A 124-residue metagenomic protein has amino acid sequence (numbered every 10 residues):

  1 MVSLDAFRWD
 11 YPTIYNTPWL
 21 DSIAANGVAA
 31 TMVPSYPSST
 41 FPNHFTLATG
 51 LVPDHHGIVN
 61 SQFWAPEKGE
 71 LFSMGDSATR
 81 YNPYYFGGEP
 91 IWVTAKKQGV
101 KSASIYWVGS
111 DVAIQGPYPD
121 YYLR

Functional and structural regions predicted by a protein language model:
V2, N26, S73-M74: Generic signal for short, ordered secondary-structure residues within or immediately flanking folded domains
V2-A6, V33-P37, I105-S110: Active-site-proximal beta-strand/loop segments in catalytic clefts of secreted hydrolases
D5, L47, A95: A residue-level signal for conserved active-site and pocket-lining positions in enzyme catalytic cores
A6-Y11, T31-P34, S77-N82, W92: Second-shell loop/turn segments in exported
D10-H56, A103: Short, structured active-site-proximal loop/turn typified by the sulfatase FGly-forming signature C/S-X-P-X-R
V52, G57-R124: His/Asp/Glu-rich, glycine-adjacent segments that coordinate divalent cations and/or stabilize oxyanion chemistry on
